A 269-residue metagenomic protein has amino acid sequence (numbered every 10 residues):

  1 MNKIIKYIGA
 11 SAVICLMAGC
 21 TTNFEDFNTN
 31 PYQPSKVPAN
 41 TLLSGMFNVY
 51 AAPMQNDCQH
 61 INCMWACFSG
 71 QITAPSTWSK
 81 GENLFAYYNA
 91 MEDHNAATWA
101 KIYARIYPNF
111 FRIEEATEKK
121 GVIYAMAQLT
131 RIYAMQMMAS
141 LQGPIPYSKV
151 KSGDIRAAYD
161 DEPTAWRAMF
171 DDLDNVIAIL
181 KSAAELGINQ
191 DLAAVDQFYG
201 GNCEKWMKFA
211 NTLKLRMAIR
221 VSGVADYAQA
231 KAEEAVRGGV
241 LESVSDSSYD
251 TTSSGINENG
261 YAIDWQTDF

Functional and structural regions predicted by a protein language model:
M1-A18: Sec-dependent bacterial lipoprotein signal peptides
A12, F47-M54, E118, A184 (+1 more regions): Generic secondary-structure transition motif, activating predominantly at the C-termini of alpha-helices
V13-L16, Q55, D226: Alpha-helical transmembrane segments and their juxtamembrane interfaces
C20-T77, K101, R112, A116: Membrane-proximal, proline-rich intrinsically disordered regions
V37-P38, P75-F269: Structured, solvent-exposed acidic/aromatic patches
